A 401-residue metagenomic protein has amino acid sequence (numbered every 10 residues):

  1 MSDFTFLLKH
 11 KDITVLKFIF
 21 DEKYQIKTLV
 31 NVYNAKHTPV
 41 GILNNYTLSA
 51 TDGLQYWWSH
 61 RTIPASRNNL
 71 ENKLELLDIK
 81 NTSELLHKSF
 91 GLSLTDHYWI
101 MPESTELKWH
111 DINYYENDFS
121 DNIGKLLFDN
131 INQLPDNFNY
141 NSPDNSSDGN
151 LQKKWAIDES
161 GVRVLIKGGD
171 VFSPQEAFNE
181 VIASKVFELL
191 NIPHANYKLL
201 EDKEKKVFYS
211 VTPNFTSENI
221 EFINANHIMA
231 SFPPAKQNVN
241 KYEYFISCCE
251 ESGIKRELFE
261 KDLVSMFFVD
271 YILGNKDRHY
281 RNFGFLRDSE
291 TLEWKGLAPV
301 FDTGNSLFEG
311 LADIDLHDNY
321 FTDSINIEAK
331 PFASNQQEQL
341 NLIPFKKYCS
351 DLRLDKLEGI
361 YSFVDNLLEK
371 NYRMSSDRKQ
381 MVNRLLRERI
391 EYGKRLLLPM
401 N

Functional and structural regions predicted by a protein language model:
M1-F268, I272-G274, L286-N401: Phosphate/dinucleotide-binding and metal-coordinating scaffold of catalytic cores in nucleotide-dependent enzymes
H279, G284-L286: Conserved protein-kinase catalytic-loop segment immediately C-terminal to the catalytic Asp of the HRD motif
